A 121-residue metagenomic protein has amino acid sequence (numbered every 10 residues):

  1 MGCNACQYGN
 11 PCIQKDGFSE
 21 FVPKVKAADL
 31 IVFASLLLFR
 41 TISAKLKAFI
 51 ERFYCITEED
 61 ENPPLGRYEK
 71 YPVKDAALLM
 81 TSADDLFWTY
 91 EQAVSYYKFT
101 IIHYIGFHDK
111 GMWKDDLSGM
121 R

Functional and structural regions predicted by a protein language model:
M1-P11: Local cysteine-cluster metal-coordination motifs and their immediate loop/turn environment, predominantly Fe-S cluster
P11-Y97: Helix-loop-strand module that forms the ligand-binding subsite of alpha/beta enzymes
F87-R121: Glycine-rich phosphate/pyrophosphate-binding loop and the adjoining helix
